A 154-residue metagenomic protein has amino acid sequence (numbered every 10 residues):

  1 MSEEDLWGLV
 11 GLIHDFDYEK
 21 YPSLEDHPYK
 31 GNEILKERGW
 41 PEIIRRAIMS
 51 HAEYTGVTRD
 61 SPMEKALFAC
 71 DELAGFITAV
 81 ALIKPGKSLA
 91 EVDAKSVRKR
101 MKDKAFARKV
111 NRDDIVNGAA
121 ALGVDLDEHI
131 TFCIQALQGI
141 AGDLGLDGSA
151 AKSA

Functional and structural regions predicted by a protein language model:
M1-S2, G148: Surface-exposed helix-capping loop/turn segments at secondary-structure junctions
S2-K104, V116: Divalent metal-dependent catalytic cores for phosphoryl transfer on phosphate-bearing substrates
S96-S153: A structured, mid-to-C-terminal "fold-capping" secondary-structure block
